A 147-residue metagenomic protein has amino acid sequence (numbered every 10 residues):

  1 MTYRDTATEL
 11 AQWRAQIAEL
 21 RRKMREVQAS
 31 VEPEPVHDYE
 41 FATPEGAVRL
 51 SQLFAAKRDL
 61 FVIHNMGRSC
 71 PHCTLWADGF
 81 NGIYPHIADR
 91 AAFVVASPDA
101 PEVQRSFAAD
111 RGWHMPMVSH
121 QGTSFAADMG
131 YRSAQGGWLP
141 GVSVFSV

Functional and structural regions predicted by a protein language model:
M1-E19: Extreme N-terminal leader/targeting regions
A15-L53: N-terminal "domain-start" segment that seeds a small globular fold
L50-H72: Short active-site neighborhood of thiol/selenol oxidoreductases, capturing the structured segment around
R68, T74-V95: Conserved helix-turn-beta segment immediately C-terminal to the redox Cys motif in thioredoxin-like folds
I87-V103, W113-S124: Thiol-based oxidoreductase modules, predominantly thioredoxin-like and allied folds used for disulfide exchange
R105-A108, M129: A short acidic (Asp/Glu
D110-H114, A134-G136: Short, hinge-like loop/turn segments at secondary-structure boundaries
S119-V147: Thiol/selenol-based redox catalytic cores and closely related redox-interacting motifs
